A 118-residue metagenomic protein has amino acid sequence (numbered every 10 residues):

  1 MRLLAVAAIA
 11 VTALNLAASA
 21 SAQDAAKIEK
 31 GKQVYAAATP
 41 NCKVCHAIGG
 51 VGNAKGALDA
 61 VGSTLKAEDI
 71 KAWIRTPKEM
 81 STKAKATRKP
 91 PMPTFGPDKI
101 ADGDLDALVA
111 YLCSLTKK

Functional and structural regions predicted by a protein language model:
M1-A5: Positively charged n-region of N-terminal signal peptides that target proteins for export
V6-N15: Bacterial N-terminal signal peptides
A18-A37: Electrostatic cytochrome c docking/interface patches
K32, A47-T76, T94-D98: Gly/Gly-Pro-rich "capping" loops immediately C-terminal to redox-active cysteine motifs in periplasmic/lumenal
K32-K43, K99-D102: Sequence context surrounding c-type heme c attachment/ligation sites in exported
T39-I48, I70, L108, L112: The canonical Cys-X-X-Cys-His
H46, R75-K78, C113-T116: Protein kinase-like catalytic domain
E68-D69, F95-K118: C-terminal capping alpha-helices of c-type cytochrome domains
